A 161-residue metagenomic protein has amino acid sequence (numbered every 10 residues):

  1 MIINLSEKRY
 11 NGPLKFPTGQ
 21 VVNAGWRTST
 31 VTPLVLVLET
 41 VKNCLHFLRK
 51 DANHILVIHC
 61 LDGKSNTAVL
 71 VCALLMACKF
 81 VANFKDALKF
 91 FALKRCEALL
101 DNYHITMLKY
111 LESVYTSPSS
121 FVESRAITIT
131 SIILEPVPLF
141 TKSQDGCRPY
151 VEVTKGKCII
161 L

Functional and structural regions predicted by a protein language model:
M1-L56, C78-A92, A98-N102, I129-L161: Cysteine-based protein phosphatase catalytic domain of the PTP/DSP
E7-K8, G63, L108: Short glycine-rich anion-binding loops that position phosphate/pyrophosphate groups of nucleotides and phosphorylated
N53-A73: A phosphate-binding catalytic loop at a beta-strand-loop-alpha-helix junction that coordinates phosphoryl groups
A73-C78, V114: Active-site catalytic microenvironments for nucleophilic, acid-base chemistry
A92-I127: Catalytic cores of secreted or luminal carbohydrate-active enzymes
